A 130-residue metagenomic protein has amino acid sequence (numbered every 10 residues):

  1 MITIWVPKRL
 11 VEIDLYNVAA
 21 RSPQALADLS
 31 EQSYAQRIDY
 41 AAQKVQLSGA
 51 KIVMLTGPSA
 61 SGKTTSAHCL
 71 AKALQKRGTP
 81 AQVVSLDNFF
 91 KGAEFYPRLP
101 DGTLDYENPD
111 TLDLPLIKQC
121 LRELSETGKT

Functional and structural regions predicted by a protein language model:
M1-Y40: Charged, amphipathic alpha-helical linker segments immediately N-terminal to NTP-binding catalytic cores
V45-A50: Phosphate-binding P-loop
V53-L55: Hydrophobic anchor at the beta1->P-loop junction of P-loop NTPases
A60: Walker A (P-loop) phosphate-binding loop of P-loop NTPases
K63: Conserved lysine of the Walker
S66-L70: Hydrophobic positions on the alpha1 helix immediately C-terminal to the Walker A/P-loop
K72-Q82: Post-Walker A helix-loop "phosphate-sensing" segment adjacent to the P-loop in P-loop NTPases
Q82-V84, K91-T130: Conserved nucleotide-sensing/catalytic segment adjacent to the nucleotide-binding pocket in NTP-handling enzymes
